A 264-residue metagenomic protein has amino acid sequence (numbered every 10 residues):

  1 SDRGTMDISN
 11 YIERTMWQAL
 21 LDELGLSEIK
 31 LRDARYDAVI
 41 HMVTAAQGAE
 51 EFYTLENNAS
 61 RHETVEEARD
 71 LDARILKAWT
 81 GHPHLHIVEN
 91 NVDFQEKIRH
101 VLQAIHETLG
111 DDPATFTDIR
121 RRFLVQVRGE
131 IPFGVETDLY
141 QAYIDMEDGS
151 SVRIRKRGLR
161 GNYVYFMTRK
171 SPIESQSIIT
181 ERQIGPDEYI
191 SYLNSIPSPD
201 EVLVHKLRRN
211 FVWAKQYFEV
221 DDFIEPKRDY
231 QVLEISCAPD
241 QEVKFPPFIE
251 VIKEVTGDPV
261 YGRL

Functional and structural regions predicted by a protein language model:
S1-R3, I235: Active-site flanking residues adjacent to catalytic metal/cofactor-binding acidic residues
R3-D70: ATP-dependent NMP and nucleoside kinases share a basic, alpha-helical "lid"
I8-Y11, E96-V101, F133, K215: Short, solvent-exposed polar/charged micro-motifs at secondary-structure junctions
V39-I40, L85, I235: Short, well-ordered beta-strand core segments
T44, N90, C237: Active-site donor-binding loop signature of nucleotide-sugar glycosyltransferases
A49-E51, K97, V243-F245: Short active-site-adjacent structural elements
N58-S60, E67-A68, A73-R128: NTP-dependent small-molecule kinase module
Q103-L264: Phosphate-end processing signature that detects enzymes handling 5′-triphosphorylated RNA and polyphosphate
